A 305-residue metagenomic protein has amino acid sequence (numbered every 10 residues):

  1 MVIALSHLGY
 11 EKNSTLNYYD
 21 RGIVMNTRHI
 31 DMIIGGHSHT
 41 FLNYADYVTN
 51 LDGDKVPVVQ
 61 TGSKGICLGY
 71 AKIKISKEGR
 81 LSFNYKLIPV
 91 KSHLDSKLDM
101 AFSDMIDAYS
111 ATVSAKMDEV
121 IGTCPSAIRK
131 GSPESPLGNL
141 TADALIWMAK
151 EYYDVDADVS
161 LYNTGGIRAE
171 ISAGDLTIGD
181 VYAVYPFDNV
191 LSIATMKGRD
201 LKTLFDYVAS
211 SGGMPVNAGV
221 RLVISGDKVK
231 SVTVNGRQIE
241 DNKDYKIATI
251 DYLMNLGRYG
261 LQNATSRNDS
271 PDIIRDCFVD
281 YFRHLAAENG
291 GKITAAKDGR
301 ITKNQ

Functional and structural regions predicted by a protein language model:
M1-I3, D31-M32, P57, V159: Short, Asp-centered acidic motifs that coordinate Mg2+ and/or phosphate in catalytic or ligand-binding sites
M1-N13: Short acidic, glycine-rich surface-loop motifs adjacent to enzyme active sites
I3, I33, H37, I73 (+3 more regions): Divalent metal-coordination and catalytic microenvironments
S6, T27, H37, G62 (+7 more regions): Sec/Tat-exported extracytoplasmic proteins
H7-L8, H37-H39, T164-G166, Y252: Short, ordered loop/turn segments at secondary-structure junctions
S14-K116, G213-V216, V223-S225: Active-site-adjacent helix-turn-beta-strand microarchitecture at beta-sheet edges that either contains or buttresses
V48-V56, C67, N139-Q305: Feature captures C-terminal
L87-L176: Hard-cation-handling environments
